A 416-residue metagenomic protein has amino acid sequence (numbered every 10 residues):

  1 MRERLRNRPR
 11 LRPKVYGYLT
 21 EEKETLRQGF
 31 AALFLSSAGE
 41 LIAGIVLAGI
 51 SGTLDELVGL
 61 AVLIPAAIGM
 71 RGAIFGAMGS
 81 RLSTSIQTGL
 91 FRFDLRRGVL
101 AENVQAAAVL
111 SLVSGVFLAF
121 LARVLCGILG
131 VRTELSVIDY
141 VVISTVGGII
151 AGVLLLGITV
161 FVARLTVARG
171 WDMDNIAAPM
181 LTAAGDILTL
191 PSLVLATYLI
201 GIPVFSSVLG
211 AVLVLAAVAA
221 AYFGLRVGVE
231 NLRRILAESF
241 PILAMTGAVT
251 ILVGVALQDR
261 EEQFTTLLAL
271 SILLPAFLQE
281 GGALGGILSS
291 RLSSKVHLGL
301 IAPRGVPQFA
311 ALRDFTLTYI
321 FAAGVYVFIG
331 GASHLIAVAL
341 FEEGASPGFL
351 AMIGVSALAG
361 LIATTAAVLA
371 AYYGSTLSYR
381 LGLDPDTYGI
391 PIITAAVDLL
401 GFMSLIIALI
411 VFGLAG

Functional and structural regions predicted by a protein language model:
Q28-L47, F117, M245-V253: The first (N-terminal) embedded transmembrane alpha-helix
L33-F34, A61-A73, V104, A108-L112 (+9 more regions): Transmembrane helix-bundle signature of multi-pass membrane transporters/permeases
A77-R96, G157-P179, E261-L268, I287-V306 (+1 more regions): Juxtamembrane helix-loop transition segments at the membrane interface in multi-pass membrane proteins
G79-L129, L284-E342: Helix-loop-helix junctions within the multi-pass membrane cores of secondary transporters/permeases
A122-I149, V204-G210, Y222-N231, I235 (+2 more regions): Membrane-interfacial helix-loop-helix connectors in multipass membrane proteins
E134-I138, V146-L154, T159-T189, L193 (+4 more regions): Membrane-interface helix-loop-helix junctions at boundaries between adjacent transmembrane segments
S144-L155, V204-V218, P275, A363-T364: Structural signature of hydrophobic alpha-helical transmembrane segments
E238-G305: Transmembrane helical segments that form the transport core of multi-pass membrane transport proteins
